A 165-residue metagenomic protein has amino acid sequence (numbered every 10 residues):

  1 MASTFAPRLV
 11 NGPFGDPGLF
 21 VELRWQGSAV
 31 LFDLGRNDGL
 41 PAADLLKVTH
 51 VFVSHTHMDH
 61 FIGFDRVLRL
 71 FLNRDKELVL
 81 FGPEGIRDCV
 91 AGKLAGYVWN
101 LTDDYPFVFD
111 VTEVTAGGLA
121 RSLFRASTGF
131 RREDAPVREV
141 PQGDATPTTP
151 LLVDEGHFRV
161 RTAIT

Functional and structural regions predicted by a protein language model:
M1-T165: Binuclear metal-dependent hydrolase catalytic cores
